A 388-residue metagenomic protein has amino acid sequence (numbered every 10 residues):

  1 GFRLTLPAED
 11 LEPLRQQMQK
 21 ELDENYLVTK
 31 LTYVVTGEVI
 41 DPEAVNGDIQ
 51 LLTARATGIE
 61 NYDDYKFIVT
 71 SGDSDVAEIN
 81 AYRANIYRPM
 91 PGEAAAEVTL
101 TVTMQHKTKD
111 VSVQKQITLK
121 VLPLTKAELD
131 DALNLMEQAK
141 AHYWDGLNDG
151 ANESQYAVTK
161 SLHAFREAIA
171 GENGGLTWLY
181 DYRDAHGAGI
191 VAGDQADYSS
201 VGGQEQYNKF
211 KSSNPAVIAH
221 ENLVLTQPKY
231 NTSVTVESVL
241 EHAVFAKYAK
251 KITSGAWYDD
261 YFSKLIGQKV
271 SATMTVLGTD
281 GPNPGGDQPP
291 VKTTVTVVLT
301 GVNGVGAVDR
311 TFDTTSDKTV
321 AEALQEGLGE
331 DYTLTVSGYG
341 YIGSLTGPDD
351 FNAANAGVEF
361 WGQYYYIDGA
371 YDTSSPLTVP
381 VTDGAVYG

Functional and structural regions predicted by a protein language model:
G1-D287: Beta-rich interaction/scaffold domains
E128, A151, W257, G267-G388: Ubiquitin-like/PB1-type beta-grasp interaction modules and other compact soluble beta-rich domains
